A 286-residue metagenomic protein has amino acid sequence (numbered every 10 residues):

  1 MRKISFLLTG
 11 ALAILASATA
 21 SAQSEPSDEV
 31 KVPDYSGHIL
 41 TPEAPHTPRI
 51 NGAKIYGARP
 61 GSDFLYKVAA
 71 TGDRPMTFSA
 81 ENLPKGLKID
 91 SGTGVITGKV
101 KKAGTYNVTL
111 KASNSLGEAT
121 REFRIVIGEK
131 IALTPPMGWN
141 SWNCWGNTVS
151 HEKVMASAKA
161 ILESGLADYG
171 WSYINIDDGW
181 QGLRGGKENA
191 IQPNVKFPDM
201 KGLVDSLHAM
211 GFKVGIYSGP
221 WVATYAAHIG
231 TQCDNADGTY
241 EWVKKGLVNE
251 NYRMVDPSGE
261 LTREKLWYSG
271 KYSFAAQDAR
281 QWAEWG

Functional and structural regions predicted by a protein language model:
P26-P33, P48-P75: Solvent-exposed, low-complexity, repeat-rich "mucin-like" stalks and linkers
S36-I39, G117-E129: C-terminal edge beta-strand
V68, G104-L116: A short beta-strand micro-motif common to beta-rich folds, especially ectodomain repeats
R74, N82-I89: Short, solvent-exposed loop/linker segments at beta-strand-coil boundaries, enriched for Pro/Gly and Ser/Thr
G86-K102: Strand-loop-strand motifs at the edges of beta-sheets in extracellular beta-sandwich domains
P136-H151, G182-P198, P220, P257-S273 (+1 more regions): The substrate-binding groove and active-site-proximal loops of carbohydrate-active enzymes, especially glycoside
K153-G179, E284-G286: Catalytic domains of carbohydrate-active enzymes, especially glycoside hydrolases
W221-G286: Active-site-adjacent "subsite" loops/lids of carbohydrate-active enzymes
